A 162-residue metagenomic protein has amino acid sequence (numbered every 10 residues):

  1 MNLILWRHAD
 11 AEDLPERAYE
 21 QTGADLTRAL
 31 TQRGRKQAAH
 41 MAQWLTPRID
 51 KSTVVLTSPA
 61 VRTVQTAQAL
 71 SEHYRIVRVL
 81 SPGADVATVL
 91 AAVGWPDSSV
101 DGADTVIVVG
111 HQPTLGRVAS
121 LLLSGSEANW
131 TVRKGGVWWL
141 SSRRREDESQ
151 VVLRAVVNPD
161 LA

Functional and structural regions predicted by a protein language model:
N2-A87, A128-N129: Active-site-proximal alpha-helix that buttresses catalytic centers in soluble enzyme cores
L3-I4, T53, S99-G110: Generic beta-sheet signal
W44, A69, H73, W95 (+3 more regions): Active-site catalytic microenvironments for nucleophilic, acid-base chemistry
T46, T88-V100: Short amphipathic alpha-helix with an adjacent loop that forms part of the alpha/beta core around
K51, D101-G102, R133, S149: Residue-level preference for short coil/turn positions at secondary-structure junctions
G83-V89, W138-S141: Short, charged, surface-exposed secondary-structure boundary motifs
V100-D101, Q112-G135: Non-DNA-binding regulatory cores of transcription-related proteins, predominantly C-terminal effector-binding
S126-V152, N158-L161: Domain-level recognition of soluble alpha/beta enzyme cores, biased toward histidine phosphatases/phosphomutases
